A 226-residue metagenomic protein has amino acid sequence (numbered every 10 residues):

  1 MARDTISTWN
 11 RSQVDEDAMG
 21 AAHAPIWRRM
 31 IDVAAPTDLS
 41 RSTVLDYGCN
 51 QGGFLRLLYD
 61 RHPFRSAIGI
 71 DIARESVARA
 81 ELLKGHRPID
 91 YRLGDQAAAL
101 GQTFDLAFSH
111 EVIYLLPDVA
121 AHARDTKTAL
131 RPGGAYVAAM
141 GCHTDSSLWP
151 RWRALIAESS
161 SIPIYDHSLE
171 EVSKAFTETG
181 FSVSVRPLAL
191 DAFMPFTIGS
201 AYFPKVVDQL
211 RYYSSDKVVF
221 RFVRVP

Functional and structural regions predicted by a protein language model:
M1-D38, L57, T197: Conserved class I S-adenosyl-L-methionine
R41-N50: Conserved class I S-adenosyl-L-methionine
Q51-A97: Class I SAM-dependent methyltransferase SAM/SAH-binding core
F108: A conserved beta-strand element that flanks and buttresses the S-adenosyl-L-methionine
A120-P132: A short glycine-rich, Lys/Arg-flanked "PGG" loop and its adjoining helix->strand segment in the class I
V137-S159: Conserved class I S-adenosyl-L-methionine
R151-A154, S184-P226: A C-terminal cap/extension of S-adenosyl-L-methionine-dependent methyltransferases that defines the acceptor-substrate
A154-E171: Acceptor-substrate binding/catalytic loop of class I
